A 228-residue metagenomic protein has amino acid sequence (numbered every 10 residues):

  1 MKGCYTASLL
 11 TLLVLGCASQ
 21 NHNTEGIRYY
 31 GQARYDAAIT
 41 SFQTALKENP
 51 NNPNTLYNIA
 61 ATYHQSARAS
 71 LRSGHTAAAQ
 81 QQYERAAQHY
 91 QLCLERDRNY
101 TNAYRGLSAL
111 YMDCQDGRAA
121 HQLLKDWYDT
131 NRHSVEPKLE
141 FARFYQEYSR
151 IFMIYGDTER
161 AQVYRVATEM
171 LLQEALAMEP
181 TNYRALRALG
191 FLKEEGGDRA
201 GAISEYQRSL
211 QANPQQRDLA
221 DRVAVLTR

Functional and structural regions predicted by a protein language model:
S19-Q20, P53-N54, T101-N102, V135-E136 (+2 more regions): Helix-start (N-cap) detector for alpha-helical repeat units in TPR-like alpha-solenoids, especially tetratricopeptide
A45, L92-C93, D126-W127, E174-A175 (+1 more regions): Canonical positions in the second alpha-helix
